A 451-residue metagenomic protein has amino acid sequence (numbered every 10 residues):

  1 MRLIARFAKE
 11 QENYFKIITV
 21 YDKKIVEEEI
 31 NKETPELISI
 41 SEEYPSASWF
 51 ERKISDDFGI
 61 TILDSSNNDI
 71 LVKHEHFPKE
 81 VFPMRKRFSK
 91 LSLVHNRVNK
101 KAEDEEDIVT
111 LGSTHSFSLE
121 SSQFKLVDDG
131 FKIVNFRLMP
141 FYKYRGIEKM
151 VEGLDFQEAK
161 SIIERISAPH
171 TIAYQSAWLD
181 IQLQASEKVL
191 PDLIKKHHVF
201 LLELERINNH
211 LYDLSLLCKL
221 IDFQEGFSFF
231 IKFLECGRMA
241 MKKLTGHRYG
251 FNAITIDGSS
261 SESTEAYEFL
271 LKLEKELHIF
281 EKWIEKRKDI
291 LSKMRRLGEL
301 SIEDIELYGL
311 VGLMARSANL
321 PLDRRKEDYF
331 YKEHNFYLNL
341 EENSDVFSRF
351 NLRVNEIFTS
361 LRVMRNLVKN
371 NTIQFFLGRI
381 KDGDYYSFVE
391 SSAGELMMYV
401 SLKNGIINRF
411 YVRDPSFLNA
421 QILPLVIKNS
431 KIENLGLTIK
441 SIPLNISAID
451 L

Functional and structural regions predicted by a protein language model:
M1-K132, F136, L270-E276, I290-E306 (+2 more regions): Terminal low-complexity/charged segments
F7, S215-C218, G250-T255, R295 (+1 more regions): Short coil/turn segments at secondary-structure boundaries
K32-S41, I162-I163, S186-V199, D213-G226 (+1 more regions): Short acidic, glycine/Ser/Thr-rich loop/turn "cap" segments at secondary-structure junctions
E42-S66, I70, H74, V189-E203 (+4 more regions): Structured, non-membrane catalytic/scaffold regions adjacent to prosthetic-group chemistry
V109-L220, F229, K242, G246 (+2 more regions): Active-site- and interface-proximal helix/loop "cap" or "latch" segments in soluble metabolic and energy-transducing
G226-F230, L234, A240-D382: Intrinsically disordered, low-complexity regulatory segments
S263-T264, M364-N366, N370, F376-Y411: An internal, amphipathic alpha-helical element
